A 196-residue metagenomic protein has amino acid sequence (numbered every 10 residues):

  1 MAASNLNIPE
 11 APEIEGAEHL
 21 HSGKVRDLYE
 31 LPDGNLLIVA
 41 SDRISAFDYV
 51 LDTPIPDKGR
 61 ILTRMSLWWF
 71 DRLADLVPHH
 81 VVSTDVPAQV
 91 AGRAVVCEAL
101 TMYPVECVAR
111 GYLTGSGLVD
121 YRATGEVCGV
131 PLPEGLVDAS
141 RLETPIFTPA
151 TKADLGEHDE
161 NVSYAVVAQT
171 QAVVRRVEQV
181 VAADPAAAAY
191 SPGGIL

Functional and structural regions predicted by a protein language model:
A2-A153: Active-site loop/lid in soluble adenylation, ligation, and acyl-transfer enzymes
L28, Y164, A182-A183: Short amphipathic alpha-helical "recognition" segments used for binding
R141-Q171: A short mid-domain helix/strand-loop element embedded in enzyme catalytic domains that forms or borders the active-site
T170-L196: A long amphipathic alpha-helix within ATP-dependent nucleotide-binding catalytic cores
